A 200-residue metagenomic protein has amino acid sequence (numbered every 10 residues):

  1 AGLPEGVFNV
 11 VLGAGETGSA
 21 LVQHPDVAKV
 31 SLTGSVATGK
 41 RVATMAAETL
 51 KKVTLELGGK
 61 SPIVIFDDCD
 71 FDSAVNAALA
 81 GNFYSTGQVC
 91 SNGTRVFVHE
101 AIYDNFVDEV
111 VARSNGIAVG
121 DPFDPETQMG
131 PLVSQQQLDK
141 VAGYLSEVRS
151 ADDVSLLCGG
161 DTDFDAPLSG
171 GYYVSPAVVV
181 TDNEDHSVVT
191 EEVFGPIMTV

Functional and structural regions predicted by a protein language model:
A1-G18: PLP-dependent aminotransferase-like
P4, D26-V27, T49, V193: Short loop/turn motifs at secondary-structure junctions
G6-N9, D153-S155, T199: Conserved beta-strand segments of alpha/beta enzyme cores
K29-T33: Periplasmic-binding protein-like
S35-E184: ALDH superfamily catalytic-core signature
V189: Short, solvent-exposed loop/beta-turn-alpha elements that line the ligand-binding surface or hinge of extracytoplasmic
P196: Glycine-rich nucleotide-phosphate-binding loops and adjacent flexible coil segments
